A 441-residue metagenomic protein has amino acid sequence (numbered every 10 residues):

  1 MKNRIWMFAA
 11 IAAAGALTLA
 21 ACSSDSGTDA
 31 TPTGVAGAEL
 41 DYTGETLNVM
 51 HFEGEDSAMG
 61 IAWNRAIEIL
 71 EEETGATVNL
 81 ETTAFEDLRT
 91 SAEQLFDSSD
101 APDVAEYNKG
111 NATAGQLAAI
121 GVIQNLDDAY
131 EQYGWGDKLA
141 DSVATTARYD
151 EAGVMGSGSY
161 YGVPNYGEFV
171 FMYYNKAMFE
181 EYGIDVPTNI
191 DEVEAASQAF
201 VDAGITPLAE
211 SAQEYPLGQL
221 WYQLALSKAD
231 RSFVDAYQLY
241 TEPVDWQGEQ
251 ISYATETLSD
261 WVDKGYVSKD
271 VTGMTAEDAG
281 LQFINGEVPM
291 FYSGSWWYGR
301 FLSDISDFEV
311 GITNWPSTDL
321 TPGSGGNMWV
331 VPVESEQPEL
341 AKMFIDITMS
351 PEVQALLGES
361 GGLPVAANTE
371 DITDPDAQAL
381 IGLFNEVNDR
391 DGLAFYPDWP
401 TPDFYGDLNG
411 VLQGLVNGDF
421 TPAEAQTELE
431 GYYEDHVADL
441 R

Functional and structural regions predicted by a protein language model:
M1-N48, E72, E181, E434-R441: Short, low-complexity disordered leader/linker segments with a strong preference for bacterial N-terminal type II
P32-R65, T83, E168, Y396-P400: Extracytoplasmic "Venus flytrap"
A38-D41, T113-V170, Y222: Hinge/lid segment of periplasmic solute-binding proteins
F52, L226, E256-Q337, M343: Extracytoplasmic/periplasmic substrate-binding proteins
E68-S142, E181-D185, M290, A423: Extracytoplasmic "Venus flytrap"/periplasmic binding protein-like
D150-N165, V170, E194-P243, S259 (+2 more regions): Extracytoplasmic/periplasmic solute-binding protein
A199, Y240-V271: Glycine-centered hinge/linker elements that transmit conformational signals in sensory and ligand-binding systems
L239-Y240, L363-T369, I381-V437: C-terminal capping/gating helix-and-loop segments adjacent to ligand/active sites or protein-protein/ligand interfaces
